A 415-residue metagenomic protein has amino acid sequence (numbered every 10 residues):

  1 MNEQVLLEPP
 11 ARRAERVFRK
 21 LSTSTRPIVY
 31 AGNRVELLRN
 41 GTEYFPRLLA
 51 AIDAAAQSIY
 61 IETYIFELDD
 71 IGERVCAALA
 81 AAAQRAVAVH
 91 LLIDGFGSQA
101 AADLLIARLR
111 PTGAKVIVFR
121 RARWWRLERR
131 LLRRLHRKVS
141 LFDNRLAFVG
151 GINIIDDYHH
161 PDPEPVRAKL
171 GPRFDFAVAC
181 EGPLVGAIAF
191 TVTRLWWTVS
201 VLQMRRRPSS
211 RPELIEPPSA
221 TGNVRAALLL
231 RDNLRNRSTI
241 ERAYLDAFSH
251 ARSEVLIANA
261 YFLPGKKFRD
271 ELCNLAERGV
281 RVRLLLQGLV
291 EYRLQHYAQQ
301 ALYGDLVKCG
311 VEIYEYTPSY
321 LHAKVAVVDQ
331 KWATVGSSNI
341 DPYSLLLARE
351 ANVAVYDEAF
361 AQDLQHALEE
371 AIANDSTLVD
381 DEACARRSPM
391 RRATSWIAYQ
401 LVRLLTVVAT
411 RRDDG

Functional and structural regions predicted by a protein language model:
M1-G415: Charged, low-complexity intrinsically disordered terminal segments
